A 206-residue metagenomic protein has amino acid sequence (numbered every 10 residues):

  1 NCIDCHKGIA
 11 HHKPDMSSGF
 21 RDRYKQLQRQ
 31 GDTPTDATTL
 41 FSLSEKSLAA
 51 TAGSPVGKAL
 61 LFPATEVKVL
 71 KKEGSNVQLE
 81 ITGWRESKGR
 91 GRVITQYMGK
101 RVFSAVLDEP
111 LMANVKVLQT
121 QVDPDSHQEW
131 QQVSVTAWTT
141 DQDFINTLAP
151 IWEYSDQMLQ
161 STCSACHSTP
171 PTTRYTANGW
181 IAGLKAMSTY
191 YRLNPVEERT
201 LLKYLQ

Functional and structural regions predicted by a protein language model:
N1, M16-Q26, S168-R192: Gly/Gly-Pro-rich "capping" loops immediately C-terminal to redox-active cysteine motifs in periplasmic/lumenal
N1-I9, L159-P170, L201: The canonical Cys-X-X-Cys-His
I3-H12, Y191-Q206: C-terminal capping alpha-helices of c-type cytochrome domains
I9-H12, E86, P170-T173: Cys/His-rich zinc-coordinating "finger/knuckle" motifs
D15-L61, L70-E73, R92-Y97, R101-N146: SH3-family beta-barrel domains
A64-V67, N76-W84: SH3/SH3-like beta-barrel fold
N146-Y154: Short, intrinsically disordered, charge-biased short linear motifs at domain edges
S155, L159, W180-G183, E197: Stable alpha-helical elements in mature extracytoplasmic
